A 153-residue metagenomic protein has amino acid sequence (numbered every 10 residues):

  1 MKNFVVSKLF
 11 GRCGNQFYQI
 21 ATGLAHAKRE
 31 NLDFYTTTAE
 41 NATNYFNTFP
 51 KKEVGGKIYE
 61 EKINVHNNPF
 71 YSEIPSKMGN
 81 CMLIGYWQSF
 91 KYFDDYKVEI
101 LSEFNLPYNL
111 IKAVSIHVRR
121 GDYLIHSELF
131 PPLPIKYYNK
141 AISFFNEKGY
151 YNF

Functional and structural regions predicted by a protein language model:
M1-S7: Flexible propeptides and autoinhibitory/regulatory segments associated with cysteine proteases
N3, A39-N152: Secretory-pathway luminal glycosyltransferase catalytic domains
K8-Y18: A short, glycine/small-residue-rich beta-strand->loop->alpha-helix junction that serves as a flexible
Q19-K28, Y138-S143: Histidine-anchored nucleotide/phosphate-binding helix
R29-D33: Short arginine-rich
F34-T38: Short internal beta-strands
